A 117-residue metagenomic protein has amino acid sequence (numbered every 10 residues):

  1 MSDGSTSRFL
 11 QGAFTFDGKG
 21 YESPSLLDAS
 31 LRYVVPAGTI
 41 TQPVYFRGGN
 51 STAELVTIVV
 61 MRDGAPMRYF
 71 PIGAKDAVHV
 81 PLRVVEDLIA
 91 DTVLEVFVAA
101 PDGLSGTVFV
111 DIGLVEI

Functional and structural regions predicted by a protein language model:
M1-I117: Beta-strand-centric surfaces of beta-sandwich/beta-rich domains
